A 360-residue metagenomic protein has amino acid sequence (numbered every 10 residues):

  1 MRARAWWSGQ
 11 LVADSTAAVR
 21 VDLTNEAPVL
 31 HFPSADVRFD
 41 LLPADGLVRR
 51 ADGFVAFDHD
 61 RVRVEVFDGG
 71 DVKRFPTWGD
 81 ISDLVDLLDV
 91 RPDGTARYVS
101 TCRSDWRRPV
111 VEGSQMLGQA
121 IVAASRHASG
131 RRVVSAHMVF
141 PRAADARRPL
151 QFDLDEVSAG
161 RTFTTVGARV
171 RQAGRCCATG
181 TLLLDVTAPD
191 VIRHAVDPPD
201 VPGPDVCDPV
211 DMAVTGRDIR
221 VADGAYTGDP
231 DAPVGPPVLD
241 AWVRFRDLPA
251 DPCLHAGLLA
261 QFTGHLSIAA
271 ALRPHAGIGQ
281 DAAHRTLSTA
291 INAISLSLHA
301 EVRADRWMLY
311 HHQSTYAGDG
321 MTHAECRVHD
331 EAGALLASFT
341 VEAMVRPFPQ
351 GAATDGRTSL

Functional and structural regions predicted by a protein language model:
M1-D80: Terminal leader/tail segments of proteins
K73-L360: Terminal targeting signals and extreme-terminal segments of soluble enzymes
